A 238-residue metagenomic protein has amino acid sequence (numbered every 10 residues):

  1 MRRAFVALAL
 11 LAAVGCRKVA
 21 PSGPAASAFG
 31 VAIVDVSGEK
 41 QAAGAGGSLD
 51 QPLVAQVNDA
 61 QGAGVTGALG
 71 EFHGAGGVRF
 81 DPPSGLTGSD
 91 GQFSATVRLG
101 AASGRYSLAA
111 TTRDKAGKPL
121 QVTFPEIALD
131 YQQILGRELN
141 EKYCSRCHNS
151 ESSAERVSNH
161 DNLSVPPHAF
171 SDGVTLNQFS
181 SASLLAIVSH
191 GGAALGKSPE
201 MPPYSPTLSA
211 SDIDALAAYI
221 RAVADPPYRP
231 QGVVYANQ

Functional and structural regions predicted by a protein language model:
M1-V14: Sec-dependent bacterial lipoprotein signal peptides
C16-I134: The feature marks long extracellular or luminal low-complexity segments
V19-P21, S164, A236-N237: Flexible linker/context regions in extracytoplasmic redox proteins
S48, S84-L86, A169, E200-P203: Conserved beta-strand positions that form and line the central face of beta-propeller blades
N58, S189-G191: Acidic, Ser/Thr
S103, L163-V165, G196: Short, solvent-exposed loop/turn segments at the edges of secondary structure
L129-S152, S181, G196-Q238: Flexible coil segments in periplasmic/lumen-exposed cytochrome c-class electron-transfer proteins
R137, N149-L185, Y204-T207: Gly/Gly-Pro-rich "capping" loops immediately C-terminal to redox-active cysteine motifs in periplasmic/lumenal
